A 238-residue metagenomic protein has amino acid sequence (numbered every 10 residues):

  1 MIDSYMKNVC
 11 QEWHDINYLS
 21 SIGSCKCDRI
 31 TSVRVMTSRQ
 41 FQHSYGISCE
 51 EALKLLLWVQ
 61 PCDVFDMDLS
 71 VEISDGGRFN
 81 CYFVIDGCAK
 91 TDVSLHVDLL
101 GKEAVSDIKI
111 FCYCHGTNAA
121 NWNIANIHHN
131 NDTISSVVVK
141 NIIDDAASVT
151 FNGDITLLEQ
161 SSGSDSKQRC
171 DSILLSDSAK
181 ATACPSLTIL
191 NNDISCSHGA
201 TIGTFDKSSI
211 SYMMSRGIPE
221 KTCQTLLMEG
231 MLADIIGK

Functional and structural regions predicted by a protein language model:
I2-I218, L232-D234: Conserved beta-strand/loop scaffold segments within soluble protein domains that form the structured core and edges
C223: Extracellular glycan-modifying ectodomains
M228-K238: Short arginine-rich
